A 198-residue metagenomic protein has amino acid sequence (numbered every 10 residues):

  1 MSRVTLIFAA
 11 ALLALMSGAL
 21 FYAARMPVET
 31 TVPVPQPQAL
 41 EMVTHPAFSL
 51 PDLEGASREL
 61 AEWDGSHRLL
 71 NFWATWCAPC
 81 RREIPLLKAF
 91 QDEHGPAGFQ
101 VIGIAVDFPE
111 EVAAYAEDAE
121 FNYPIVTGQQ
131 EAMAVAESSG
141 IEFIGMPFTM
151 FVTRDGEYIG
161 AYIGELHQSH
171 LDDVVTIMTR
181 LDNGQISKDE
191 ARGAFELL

Functional and structural regions predicted by a protein language model:
M1-A47, A191-L198: N-terminal targeting signals for export/organelle localization
M42, A47-R68: A short beta-strand-turn-helix
F48, F72-W73, Y115, N122-Y123: Conserved hydrophobic/aromatic "anchor" residues that stabilize well-ordered secondary structure elements
R58-R81, L87: Short active-site neighborhood of thiol/selenol oxidoreductases, capturing the structured segment around
R81-E120, Q130-E137, D189-L198: Structural microenvironment flanking redox-active thiols in thiol-disulfide oxidoreductases
E117-N122, G128-D182, R192-L198: Thiol/disulfide oxidoreductase modules built on the thioredoxin-like
